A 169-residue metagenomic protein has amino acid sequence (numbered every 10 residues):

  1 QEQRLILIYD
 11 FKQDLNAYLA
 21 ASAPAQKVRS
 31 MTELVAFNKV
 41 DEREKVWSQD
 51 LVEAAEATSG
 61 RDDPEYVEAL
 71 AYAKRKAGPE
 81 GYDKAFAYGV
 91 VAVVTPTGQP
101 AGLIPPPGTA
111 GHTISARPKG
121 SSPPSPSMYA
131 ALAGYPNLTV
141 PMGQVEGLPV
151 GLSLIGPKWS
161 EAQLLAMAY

Functional and structural regions predicted by a protein language model:
E2-L5, E68-L70, S115-A116, L152-L154: Second-shell loop/turn segments in exported
I6-G78, P141-P149: Short helix-loop capping/hinge segments that flank enzyme active sites or metal/cofactor-binding pockets
F11, G78, Y82, Q163-M167: Stable alpha-helical elements in mature extracytoplasmic
A17-A21, P126, A131-Y169: Structural helix-boundary/capping segments
A21, G98-A101: Short glycine-rich anion-binding loops that position phosphate/pyrophosphate groups of nucleotides and phosphorylated
V67, G102-S127: Short, surface-exposed loop/helix-turn segments at secondary-structure junctions that function as lids/hinges flanking
V90-V91: Short, high-confidence coil segments that cap the C-terminus of an alpha-helix and link into the following beta-strand
